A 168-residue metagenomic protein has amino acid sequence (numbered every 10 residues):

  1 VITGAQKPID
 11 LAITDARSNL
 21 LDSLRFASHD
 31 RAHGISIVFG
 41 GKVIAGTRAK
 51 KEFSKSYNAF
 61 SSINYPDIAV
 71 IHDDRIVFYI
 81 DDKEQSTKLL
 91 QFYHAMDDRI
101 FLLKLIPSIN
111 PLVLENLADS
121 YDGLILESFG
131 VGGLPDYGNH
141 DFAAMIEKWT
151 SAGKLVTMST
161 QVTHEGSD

Functional and structural regions predicted by a protein language model:
V1-D168: Active-site histidine-anchored catalytic micro-motif
